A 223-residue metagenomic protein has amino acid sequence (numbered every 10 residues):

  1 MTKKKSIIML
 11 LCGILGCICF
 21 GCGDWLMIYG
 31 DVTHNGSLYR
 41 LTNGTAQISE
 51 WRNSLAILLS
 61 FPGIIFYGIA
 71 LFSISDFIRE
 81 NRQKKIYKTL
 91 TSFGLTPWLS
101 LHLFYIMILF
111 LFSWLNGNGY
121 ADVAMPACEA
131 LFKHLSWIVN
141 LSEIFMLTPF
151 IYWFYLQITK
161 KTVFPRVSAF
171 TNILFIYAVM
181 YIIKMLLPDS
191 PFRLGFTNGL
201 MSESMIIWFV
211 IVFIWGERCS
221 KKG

Functional and structural regions predicted by a protein language model:
M1-G223: Hydrophobic, aromatic-enriched alpha-helical segments typical of multi-pass transmembrane helices
